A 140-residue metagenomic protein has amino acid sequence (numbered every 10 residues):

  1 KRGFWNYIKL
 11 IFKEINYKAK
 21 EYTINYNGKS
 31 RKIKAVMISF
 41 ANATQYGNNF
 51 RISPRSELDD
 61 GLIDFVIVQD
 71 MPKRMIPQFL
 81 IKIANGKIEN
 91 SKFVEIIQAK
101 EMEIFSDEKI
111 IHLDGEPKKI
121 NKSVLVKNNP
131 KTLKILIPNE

Functional and structural regions predicted by a protein language model:
K1-E140: Long C-terminal subdomains/extensions of small-metabolite kinases
